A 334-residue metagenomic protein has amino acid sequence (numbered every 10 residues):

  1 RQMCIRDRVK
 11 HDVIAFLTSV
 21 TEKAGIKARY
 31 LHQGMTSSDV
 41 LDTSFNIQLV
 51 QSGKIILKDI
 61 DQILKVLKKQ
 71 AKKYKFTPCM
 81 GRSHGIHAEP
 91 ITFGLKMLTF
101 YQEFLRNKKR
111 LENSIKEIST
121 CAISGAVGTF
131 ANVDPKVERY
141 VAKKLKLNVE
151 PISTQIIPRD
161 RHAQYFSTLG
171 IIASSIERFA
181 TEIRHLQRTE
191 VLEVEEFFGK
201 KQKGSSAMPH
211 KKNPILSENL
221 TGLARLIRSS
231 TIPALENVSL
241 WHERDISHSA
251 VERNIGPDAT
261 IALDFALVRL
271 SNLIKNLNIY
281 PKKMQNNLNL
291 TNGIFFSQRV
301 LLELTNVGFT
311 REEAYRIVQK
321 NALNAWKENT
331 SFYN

Functional and structural regions predicted by a protein language model:
Q2-S124, F130, D134-Y140, V149 (+5 more regions): A helix-coil-helix interface module used to build multimeric assemblies and to scaffold catalytic/cofactor sites
V9, M208-N334: Glycine-rich cofactor/substrate-binding loops
F16, I56, I60-I63, L67-Q70 (+13 more regions): Amphipathic alpha-helices that form helix-helix packing interfaces
K27, Q70-T77, K144-N148, L186 (+3 more regions): A short secondary-structure junction motif
Q48-I60, L169-R178, I183, L304: Alpha-helical support elements that line or immediately flank enzyme active sites and cofactor-binding pockets
L49, G53, M97, P158 (+4 more regions): Amphipathic alpha-helical coiled-coil segments and their boundaries
L95, A163-I171, R299-V307: Short, well-ordered beta-strand elements within core beta-sheets of diverse protein domains
E138-I232: Acidic, glycine-rich loop-and-beta core segments that form the ion-binding/anion-interacting portion of active sites
